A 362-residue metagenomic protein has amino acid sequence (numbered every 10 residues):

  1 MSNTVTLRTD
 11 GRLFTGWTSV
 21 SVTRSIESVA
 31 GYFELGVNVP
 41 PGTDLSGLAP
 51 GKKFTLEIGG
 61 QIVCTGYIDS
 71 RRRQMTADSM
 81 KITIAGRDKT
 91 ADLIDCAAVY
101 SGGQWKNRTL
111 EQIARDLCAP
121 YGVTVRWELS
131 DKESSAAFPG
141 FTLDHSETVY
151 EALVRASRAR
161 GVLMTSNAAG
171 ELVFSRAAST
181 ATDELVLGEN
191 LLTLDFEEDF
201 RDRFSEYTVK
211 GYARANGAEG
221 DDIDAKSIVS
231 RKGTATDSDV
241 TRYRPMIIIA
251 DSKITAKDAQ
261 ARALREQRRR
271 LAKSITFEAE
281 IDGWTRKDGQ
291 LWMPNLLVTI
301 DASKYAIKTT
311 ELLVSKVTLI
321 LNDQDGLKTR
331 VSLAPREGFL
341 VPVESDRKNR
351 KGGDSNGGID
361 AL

Functional and structural regions predicted by a protein language model:
M1-R8, P40-R73, Q104-P120, K287-E311 (+2 more regions): Short, acidic/charged, Gly/Pro-enriched secondary-structure junctions
M1-V99, G161, T182, V186-F196: Assembly/oligomerization scaffold segments
L7-G11, G66-T76, K106-I113, T142-H145 (+2 more regions): Short, mixed-charge, low-aromatic patches
D10-R12, A169-G170, G217: Detector for glycine-centered tight turns/loop "hinges" at secondary-structure junctions
V20-G47, L192-L362: An acidic/polar, Gly/Ser/Thr-rich interaction patch typically located in mid-to-C-terminal regions of proteins
M75, K132, E171, N216 (+1 more regions): Residue-level detector of flexible, active-site-proximal loop/helix-junction positions within diverse enzyme catalytic
D78-R201: Charged- and aromatic-enriched interaction segments used to assemble and dock large macromolecular complexes
